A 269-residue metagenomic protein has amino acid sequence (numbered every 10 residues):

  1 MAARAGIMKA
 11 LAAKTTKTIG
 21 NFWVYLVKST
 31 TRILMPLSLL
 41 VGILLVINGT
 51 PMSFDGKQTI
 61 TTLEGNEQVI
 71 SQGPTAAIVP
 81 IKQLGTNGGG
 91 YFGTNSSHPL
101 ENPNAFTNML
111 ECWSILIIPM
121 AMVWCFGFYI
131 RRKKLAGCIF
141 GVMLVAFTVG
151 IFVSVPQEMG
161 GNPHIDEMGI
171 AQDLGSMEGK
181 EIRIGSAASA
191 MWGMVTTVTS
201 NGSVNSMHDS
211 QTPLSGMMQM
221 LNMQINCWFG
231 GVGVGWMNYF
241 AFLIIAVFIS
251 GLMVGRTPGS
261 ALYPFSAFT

Functional and structural regions predicted by a protein language model:
M1-T269: Membrane-proximal intracellular helices of multi-pass ion channels
